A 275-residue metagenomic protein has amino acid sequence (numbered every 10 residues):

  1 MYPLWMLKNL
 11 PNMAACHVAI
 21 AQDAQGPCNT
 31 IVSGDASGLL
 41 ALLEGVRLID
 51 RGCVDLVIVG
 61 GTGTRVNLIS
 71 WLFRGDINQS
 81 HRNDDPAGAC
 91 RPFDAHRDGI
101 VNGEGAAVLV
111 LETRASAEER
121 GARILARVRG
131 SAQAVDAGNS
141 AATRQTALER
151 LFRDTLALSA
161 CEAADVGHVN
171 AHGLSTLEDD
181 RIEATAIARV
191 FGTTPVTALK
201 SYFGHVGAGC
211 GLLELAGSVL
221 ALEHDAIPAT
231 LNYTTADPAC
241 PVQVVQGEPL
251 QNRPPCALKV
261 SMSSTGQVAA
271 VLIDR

Functional and structural regions predicted by a protein language model:
M1, L43, R47, T62-E119 (+1 more regions): Glycine-/small-residue-rich "gating" segment that lines the acyl/pantetheine channel and substrate pocket
M1-E44, D76-V101, T185-L212: Conserved catalytic cysteine-centered active-site region of acyl-thioester-dependent Claisen-condensing enzymes
M1-Q22, G26-C28, G63-S70, A163-D179: Conserved beta-ketoacyl condensing-enzyme motif
P11-A15, A19-Q22, C28-G63, V101-A122 (+3 more regions): Active-site-proximal alpha-helical scaffold in enzymes
D55-I77, H81-D98, S131-Q145, A171-R181 (+1 more regions): Acyl-CoA/ACP chain-elongation machinery
S80, L109-T113, I187-A188, V271-R275: Short beta-strand-to-turn element immediately C-terminal to the catalytic PLP-Schiff-base lysine in fold type I
D85-C161, D165-H168: Condensing-enzyme catalytic core mediating Claisen C-C bond formation in acyl metabolism
S159, A163-D165, C240-R275: Flexible, low-complexity linker/loop segments at domain and module junctions
